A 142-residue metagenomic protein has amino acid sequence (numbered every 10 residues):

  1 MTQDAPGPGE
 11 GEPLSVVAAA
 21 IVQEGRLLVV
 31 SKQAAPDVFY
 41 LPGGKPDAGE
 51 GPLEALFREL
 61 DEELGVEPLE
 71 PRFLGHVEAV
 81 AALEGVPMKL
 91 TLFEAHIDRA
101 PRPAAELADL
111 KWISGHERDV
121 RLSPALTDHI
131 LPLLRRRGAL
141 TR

Functional and structural regions predicted by a protein language model:
T2-L27, K45: Conserved N-terminal beta-strand and adjoining loop/helix that marks the start of the Nudix/MutT-like hydrolase domain
G9-G11, L134-R142: Generic C-terminal helix-cap and adjacent flexible tail
S15, G65-A100: Active-site segment of metal-dependent pyrophosphate-handling enzymes, primarily the Nudix hydrolase catalytic core
V22-E63: Conserved Nudix-box catalytic region and its N-terminal flanking loop in Nudix hydrolases and closely related
L27, R99-P103: Short helix-loop capping/hinge motifs at secondary-structure junctions, enriched in acidic/polar residues
L92-E94, R102-R136: NUDIX/MutT-family hydrolases
